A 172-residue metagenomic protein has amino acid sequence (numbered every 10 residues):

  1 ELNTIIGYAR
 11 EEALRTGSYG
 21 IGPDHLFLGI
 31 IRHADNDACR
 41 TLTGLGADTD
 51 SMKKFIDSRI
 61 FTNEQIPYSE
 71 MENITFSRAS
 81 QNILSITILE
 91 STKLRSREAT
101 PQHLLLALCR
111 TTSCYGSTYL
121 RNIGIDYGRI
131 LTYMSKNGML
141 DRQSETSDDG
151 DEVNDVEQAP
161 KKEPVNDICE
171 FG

Functional and structural regions predicted by a protein language model:
E1-G172: Histone-fold recognition with a strong bias for associated Lys/Arg-rich disordered tails
